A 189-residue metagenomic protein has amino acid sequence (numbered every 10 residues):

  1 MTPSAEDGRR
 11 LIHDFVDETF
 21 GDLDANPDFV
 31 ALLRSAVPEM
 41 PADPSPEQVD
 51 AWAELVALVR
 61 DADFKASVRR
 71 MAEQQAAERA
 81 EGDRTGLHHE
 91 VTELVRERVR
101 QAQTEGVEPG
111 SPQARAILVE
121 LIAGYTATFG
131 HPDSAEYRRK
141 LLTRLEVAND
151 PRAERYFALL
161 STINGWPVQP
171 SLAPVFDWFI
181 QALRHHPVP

Functional and structural regions predicted by a protein language model:
M1-P189: Amphipathic alpha-helical "stalk" segments
